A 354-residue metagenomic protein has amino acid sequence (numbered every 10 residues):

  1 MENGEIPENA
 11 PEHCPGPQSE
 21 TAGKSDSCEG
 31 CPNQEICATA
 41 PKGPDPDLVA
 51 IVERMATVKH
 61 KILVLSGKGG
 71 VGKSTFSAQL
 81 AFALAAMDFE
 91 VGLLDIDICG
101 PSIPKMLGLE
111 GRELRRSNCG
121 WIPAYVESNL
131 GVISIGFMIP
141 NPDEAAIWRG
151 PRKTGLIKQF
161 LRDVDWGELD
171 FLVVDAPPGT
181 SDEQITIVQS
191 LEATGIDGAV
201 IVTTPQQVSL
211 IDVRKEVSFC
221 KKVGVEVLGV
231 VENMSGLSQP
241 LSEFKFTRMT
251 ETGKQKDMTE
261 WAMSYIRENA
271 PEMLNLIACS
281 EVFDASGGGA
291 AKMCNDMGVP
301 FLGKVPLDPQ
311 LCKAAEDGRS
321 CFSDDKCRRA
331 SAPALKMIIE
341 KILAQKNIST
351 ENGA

Functional and structural regions predicted by a protein language model:
M1-K68, R112, I339, L343 (+1 more regions): Extreme N-terminal, non-catalytic leader segments that precede Walker-type/kinase nucleotide-binding cores
L48, F171-V299, K313: Conserved catalytic-core segment of NTP-binding enzymes
V58, G69, D95, I103 (+8 more regions): Residue-level signature of catalytic and energy-coupling elements of molecular machines, predominantly ATP/GTP-dependent
H60-I98, V217: Walker A/P-loop phosphate-binding motif and the immediately C-terminal alpha-helix
E90-G92, I96-D143, I147, T154-L161 (+2 more regions): Phosphate-binding loop that captures ATP/GTP phosphates
S128-G131, W166-L172, D197-G198: Loop/turn-to-beta-strand initiation segments
M138-S190, L210: Phosphate-binding/switch loop-helix module in NTP-utilizing enzymes
A315-A330: C-terminal boundary of histidine-terminating zinc-finger modules
